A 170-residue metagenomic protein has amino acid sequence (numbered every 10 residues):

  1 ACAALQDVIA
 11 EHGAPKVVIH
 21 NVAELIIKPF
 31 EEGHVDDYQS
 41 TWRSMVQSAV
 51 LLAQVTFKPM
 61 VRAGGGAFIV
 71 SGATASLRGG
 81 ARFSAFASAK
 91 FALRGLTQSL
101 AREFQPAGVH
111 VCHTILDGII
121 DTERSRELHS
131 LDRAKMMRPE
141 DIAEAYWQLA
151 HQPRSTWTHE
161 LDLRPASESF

Functional and structural regions predicted by a protein language model:
A1-G13: Conserved amphipathic alpha-helix within the SDR
A14-P15, P29, M60-A73, P106-V109: Active-site loop of short-chain dehydrogenase/reductase
N21-I27: Conserved NAD(P)H cofactor-binding loop of Rossmann-fold oxidoreductase domains
P29-F30, D37-W42: Substrate-binding pocket helix/loop in short-chain dehydrogenase/reductase
A53-Q54, Q98: A short, exposed helix-loop element centered on a Lys and neighboring polar residues
A67-A92, Q98, R102-Q105: Catalytic loop of short-chain dehydrogenase/reductase
P106-D121, H129-F170: C-terminal helical subdomain
